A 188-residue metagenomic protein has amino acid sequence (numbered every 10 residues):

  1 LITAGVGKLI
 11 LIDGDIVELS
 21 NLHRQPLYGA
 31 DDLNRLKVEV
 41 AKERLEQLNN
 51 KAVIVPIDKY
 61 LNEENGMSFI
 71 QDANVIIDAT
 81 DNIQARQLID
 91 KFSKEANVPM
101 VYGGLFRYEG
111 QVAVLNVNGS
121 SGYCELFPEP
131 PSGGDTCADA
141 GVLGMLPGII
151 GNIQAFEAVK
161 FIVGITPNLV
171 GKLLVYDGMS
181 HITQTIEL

Functional and structural regions predicted by a protein language model:
L1-L188: Adenine nucleotide-associated cytosolic modules
